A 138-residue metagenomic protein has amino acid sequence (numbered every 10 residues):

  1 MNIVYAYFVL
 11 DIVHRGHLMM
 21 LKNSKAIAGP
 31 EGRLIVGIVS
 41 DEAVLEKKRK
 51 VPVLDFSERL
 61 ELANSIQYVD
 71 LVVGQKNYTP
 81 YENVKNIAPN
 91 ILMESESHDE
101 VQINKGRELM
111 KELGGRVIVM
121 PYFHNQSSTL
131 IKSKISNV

Functional and structural regions predicted by a protein language model:
M1-V138: Nucleotidyltransferase catalytic core that binds NTPs
